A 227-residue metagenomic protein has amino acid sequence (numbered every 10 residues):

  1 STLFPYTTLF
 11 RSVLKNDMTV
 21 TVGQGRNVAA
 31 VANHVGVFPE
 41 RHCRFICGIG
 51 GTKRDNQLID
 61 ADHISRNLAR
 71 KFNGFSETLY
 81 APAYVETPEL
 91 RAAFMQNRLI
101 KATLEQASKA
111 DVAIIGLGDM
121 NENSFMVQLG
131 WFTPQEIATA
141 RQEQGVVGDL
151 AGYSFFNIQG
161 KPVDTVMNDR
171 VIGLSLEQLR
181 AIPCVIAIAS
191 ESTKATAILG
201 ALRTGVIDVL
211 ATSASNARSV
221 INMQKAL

Functional and structural regions predicted by a protein language model:
T2-L9: Short, small-residue-biased leader/transition segments that mark boundaries at the very start of proteins
R11-M18, R180-C184: Short, surface-exposed connector motifs at secondary-structure boundaries
K15-D17, A30-H63, N67: Active-site histidine-anchored catalytic micro-motif
M18-G25: Short glycine-rich phosphate-binding loop at a beta-alpha junction
N27-R41, F125-I137: Short Gly/Thr/Asp-enriched flexible loops that form oxyanion-binding sites at enzyme active sites
G51-L227: Conserved phosphate- and dinucleotide-binding cores of soluble alpha/beta proteins, encompassing both enzyme active
